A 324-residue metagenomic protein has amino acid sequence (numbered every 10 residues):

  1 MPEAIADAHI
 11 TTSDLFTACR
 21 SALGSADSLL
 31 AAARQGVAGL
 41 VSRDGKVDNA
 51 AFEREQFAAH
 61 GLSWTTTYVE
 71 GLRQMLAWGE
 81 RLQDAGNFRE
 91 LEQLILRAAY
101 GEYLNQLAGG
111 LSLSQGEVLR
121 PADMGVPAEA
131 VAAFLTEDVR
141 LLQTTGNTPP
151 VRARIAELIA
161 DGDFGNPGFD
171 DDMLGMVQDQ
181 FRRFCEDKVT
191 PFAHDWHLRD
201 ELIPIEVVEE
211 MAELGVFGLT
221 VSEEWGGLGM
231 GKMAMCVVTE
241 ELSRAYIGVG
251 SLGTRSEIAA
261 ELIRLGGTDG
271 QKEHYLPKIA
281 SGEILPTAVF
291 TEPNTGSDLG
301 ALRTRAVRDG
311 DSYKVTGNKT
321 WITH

Functional and structural regions predicted by a protein language model:
M1-W225, G229-K232, C236, E241-S243 (+4 more regions): Flavin-dependent oxidoreductase catalytic core characteristic of acyl-CoA dehydrogenase/oxidase-like enzymes
F169, G227-L228, I247, G270-H324: Glycine-rich, Trp-frequent "lid" loop and neighboring beta-strands that shape and gate the flavin cofactor pocket
W196, D200, R264, T291: Glycine- and other small-residue-rich loops at beta-strand/loop junctions that grip anionic moieties
E224, R255, E292: Residue-level "edge-of-site" marker
T239, A260-I263, L276: Conserved protein kinase catalytic domain
G250-G270, G296: N-terminal glycine-rich flavin-associated loop
